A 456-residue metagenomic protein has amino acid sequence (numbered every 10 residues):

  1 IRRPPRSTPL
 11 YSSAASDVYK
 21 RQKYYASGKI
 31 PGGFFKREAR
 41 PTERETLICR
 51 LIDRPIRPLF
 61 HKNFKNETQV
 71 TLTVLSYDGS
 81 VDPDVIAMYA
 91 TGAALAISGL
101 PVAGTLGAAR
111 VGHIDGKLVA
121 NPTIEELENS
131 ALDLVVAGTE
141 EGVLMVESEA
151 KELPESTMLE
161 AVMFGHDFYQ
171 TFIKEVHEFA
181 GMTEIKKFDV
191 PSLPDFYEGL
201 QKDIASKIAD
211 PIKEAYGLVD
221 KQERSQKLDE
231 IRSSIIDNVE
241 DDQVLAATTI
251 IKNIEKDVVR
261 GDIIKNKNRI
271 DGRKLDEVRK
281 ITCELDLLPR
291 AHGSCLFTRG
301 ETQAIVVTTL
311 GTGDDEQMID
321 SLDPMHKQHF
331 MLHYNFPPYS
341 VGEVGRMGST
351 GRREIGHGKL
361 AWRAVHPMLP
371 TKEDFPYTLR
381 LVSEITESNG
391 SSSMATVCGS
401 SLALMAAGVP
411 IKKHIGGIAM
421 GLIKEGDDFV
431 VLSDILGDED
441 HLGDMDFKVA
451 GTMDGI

Functional and structural regions predicted by a protein language model:
R3-Y19: Short, small-residue-biased leader/transition segments that mark boundaries at the very start of proteins
D17, P31-F34, D53, N63-Y77 (+4 more regions): Glycine- and acidic-rich phosphate- and metal-coordinating loops
A39-H61, K65-T71, V81-I97, P101 (+4 more regions): Alpha/propeptide regions of enzymes that mature by internal proteolysis
K62-T68, A103-T105, F172-V190, Q222-E223 (+4 more regions): Flexible, glycine/charged-enriched surface loops at secondary-structure junctions
V81-G99, L285-T308, N389-P410: Conserved phosphate/anionic-ligand binding catalytic regions in large, soluble enzymes, centered on
G99-K213, L404-I456: Mobile "lid/hinge" segments at catalytic clefts and subdomain interfaces of large enzymes
Y197-L288: Noncatalytic alpha-helical scaffolds and linker/capping helices
K265-E373, Y377, L381-S383, S388-N389: Non-catalytic terminal/interface segments that mediate subunit docking, oligomerization, and allosteric communication
